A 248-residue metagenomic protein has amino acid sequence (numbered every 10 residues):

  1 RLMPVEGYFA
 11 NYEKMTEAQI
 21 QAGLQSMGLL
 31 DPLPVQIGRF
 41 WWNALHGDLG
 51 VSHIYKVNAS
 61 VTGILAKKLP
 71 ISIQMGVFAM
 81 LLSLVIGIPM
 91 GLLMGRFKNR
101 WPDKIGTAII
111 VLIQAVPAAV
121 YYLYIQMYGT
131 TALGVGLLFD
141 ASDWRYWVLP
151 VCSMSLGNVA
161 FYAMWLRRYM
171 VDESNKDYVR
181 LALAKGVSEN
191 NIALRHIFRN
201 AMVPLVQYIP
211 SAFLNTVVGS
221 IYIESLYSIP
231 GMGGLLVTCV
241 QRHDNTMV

Functional and structural regions predicted by a protein language model:
R1-G38, G129, L133-Y146: Hydrophobic alpha-helical transmembrane segments of membrane transport/permease proteins and related membrane-embedded
R1-M3, Q21, F40-W42, A108-L138 (+1 more regions): Membrane-water interface segments at the C-terminal ends of transmembrane alpha-helices in multi-pass inner-membrane
V5-Y8, G50, N191: A short acidic, helix-capping loop that chelates divalent metal ions and anchors anionic groups
A22-Q25, R39, N43, G63 (+5 more regions): Short amphipathic alpha-helical coupling elements at transmembrane boundaries
L29-V85: An internal, D/E-rich "acidic patch" concept
P32, Q36, F40, S60 (+7 more regions): Amphipathic alpha-helical recognition patches that constitute DNA-binding helices
L69-P102, A118, A141-V248: Alpha-helical transmembrane segments of integral membrane proteins, especially multi-pass inner/plasma-membrane
